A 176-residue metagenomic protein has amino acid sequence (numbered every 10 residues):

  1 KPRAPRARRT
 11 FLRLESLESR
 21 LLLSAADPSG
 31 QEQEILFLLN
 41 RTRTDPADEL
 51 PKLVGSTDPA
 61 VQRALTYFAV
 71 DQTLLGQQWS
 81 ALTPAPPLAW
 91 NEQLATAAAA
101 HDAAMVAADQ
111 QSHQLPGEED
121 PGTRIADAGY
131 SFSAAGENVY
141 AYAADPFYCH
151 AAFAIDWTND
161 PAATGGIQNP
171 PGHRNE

Functional and structural regions predicted by a protein language model:
K1-A26: Subset of Sec-pathway N-terminal targeting signals
L14, A85, N91, A134-G136: Extracellular structured ligand-interaction cores
E15-E18, E32, E137: Acidic-residue sensor for enzyme active/binding pockets
E18, A89, Y140: Residue-level detector of conserved, well-ordered beta-strand and adjacent loop positions that form binding/recognition
S19-S24, D48-L50, G165, N169: Acidic glycine-/aspartate-rich tracts in secreted/extracellular proteins
A26-D109: A short alpha-helix/helix-coil micro-patch that ends at or immediately precedes a cysteine
Q93-T96, A100-E176: A well-ordered secondary-structure block
